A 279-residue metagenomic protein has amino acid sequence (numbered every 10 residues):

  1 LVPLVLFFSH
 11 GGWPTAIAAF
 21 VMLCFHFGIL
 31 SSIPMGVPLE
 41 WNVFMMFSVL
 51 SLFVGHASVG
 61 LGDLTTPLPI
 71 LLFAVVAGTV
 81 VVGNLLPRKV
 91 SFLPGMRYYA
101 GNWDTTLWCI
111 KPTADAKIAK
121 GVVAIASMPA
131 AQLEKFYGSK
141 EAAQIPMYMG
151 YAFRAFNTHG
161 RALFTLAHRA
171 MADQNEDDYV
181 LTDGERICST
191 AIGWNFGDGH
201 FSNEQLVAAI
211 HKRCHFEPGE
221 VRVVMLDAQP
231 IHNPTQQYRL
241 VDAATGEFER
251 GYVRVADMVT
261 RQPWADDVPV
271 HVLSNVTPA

Functional and structural regions predicted by a protein language model:
L1-A279: Alpha-helical membrane-anchoring segments
